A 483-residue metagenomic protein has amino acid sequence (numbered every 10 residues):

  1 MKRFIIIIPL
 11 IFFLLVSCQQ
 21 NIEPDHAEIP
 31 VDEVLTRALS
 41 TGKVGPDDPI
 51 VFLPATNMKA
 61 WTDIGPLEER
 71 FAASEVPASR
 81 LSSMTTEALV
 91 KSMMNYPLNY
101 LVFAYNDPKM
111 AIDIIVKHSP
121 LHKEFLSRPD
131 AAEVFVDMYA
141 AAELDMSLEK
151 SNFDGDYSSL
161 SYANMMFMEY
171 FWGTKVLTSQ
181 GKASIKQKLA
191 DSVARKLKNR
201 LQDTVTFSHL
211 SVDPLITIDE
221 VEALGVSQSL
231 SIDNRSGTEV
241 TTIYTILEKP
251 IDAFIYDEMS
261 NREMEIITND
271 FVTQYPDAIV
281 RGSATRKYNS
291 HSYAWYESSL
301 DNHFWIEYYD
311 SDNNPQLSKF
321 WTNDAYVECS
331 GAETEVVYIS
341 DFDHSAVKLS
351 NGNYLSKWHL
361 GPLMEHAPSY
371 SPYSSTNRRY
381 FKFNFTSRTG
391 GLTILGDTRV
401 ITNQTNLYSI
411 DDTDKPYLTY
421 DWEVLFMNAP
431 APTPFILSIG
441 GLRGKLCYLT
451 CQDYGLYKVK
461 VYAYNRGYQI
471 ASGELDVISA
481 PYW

Functional and structural regions predicted by a protein language model:
L15-K43: Bacterial Sec-dependent N-terminal signal peptides
H303-E365: ...with weaker cross-activation on analogous glycine-rich loops/strands in unrelated enzymes
L349-T389: Aromatic- and glycine-rich peptidoglycan recognition patches
I401-D412: A short beta-strand segment in extracellular, disulfide-stabilized domains
T413-D421: Solvent-exposed loop segments of extracellular immunoglobulin-like
V424-L449: Surface-exposed, flexible coil segments in extracellular/virion-facing regions
G455-V459: Exposed beta-strand face motif in extracellular beta-rich ectodomains
Q469-S479: Edge beta-strands of extracellular beta-sandwich domains
